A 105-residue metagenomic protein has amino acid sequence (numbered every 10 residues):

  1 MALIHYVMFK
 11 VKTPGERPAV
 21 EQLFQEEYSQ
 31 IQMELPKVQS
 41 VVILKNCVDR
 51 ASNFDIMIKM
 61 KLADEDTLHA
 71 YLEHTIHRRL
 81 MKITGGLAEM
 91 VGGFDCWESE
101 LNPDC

Functional and structural regions predicted by a protein language model:
M1-D55, A63-E73, C96-C105: Short S/T/G/P-rich N-terminal loop/turn motif that feeds into the first structured element of a domain
L72, M81-T84: Short, flexible helix/strand-to-coil boundary loops that buttress conserved ligand/catalytic motifs in alpha/beta
I83-V91: A cross-taxonomic marker for long C-terminal extensions/tails that follow the last structured domain
